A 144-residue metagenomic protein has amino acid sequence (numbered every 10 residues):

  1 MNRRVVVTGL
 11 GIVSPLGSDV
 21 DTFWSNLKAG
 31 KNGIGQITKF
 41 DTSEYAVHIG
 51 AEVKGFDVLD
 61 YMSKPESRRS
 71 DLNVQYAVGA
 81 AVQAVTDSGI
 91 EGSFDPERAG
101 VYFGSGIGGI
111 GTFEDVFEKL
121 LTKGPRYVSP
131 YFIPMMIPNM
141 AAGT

Functional and structural regions predicted by a protein language model:
M1-T144: Conserved "HGTGT" condensation-loop signature of ketosynthase/thiolase-family condensing enzymes that catalyze
